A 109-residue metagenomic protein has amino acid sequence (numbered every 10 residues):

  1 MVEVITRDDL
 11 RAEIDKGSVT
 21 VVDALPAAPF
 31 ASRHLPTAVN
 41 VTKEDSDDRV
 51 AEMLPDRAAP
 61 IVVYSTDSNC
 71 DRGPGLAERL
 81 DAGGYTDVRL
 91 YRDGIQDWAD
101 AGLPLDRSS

Functional and structural regions predicted by a protein language model:
M1-T20, A24-V63, D67-S109: Rhodanese-like catalytic fold shared by cysteine-dependent sulfurtransferases and DSP/PTP-type phosphatases
